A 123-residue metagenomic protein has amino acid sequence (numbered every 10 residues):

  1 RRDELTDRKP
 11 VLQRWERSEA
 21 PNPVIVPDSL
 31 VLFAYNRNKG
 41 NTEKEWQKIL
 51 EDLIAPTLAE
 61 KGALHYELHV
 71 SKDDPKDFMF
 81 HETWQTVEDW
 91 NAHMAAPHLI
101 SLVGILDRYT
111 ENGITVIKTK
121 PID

Functional and structural regions predicted by a protein language model:
R1-D3, L30-R37, E67-M94: Short, well-ordered beta-strand segments in beta-rich or mixed alpha/beta enzyme and ligand-binding folds
R2-L30, E67-K76, L102-D123: Glycine-rich beta-strand-turn "strand-cap" elements at beta-sheet edges
R37-G40, D123: Short histidine/acidic/glycine/proline-rich micro-motifs that form metal- and phosphate-coordinating active-site loops
T42-H65, H98-S101: Short amphipathic alpha-helical segments
I49, H69, H93-A96, I105: Residue-level signal for well-ordered alpha-helical positions
I54, E88, P97-H98, D107: Residue-level detector of secondary-structure transition/capping positions
